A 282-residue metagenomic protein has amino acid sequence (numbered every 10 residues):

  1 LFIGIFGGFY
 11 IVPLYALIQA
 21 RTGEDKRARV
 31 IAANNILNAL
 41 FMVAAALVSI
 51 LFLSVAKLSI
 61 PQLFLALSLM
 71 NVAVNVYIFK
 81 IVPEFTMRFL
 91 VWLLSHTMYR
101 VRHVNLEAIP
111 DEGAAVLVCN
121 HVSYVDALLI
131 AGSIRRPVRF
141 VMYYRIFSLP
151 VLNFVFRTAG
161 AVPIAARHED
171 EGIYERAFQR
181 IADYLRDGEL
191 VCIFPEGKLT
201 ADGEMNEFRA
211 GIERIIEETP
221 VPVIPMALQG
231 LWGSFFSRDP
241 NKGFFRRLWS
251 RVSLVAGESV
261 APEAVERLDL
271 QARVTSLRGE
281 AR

Functional and structural regions predicted by a protein language model:
F2-S49: Substrate-agnostic recognition of the 12-TM MFS/MFS-like secondary transporter fold
L51-M70: A membrane-interface helix-boundary motif in multi-pass transporters
A66-W92: Multi-pass alpha-helical transporter architecture, strongest for 12-TM Major Facilitator/SLC carriers used
V82-G113: N-terminal signal-anchor transmembrane helix
D111-E171: Catalytic core of membrane glycerolipid acyltransferases/transacylases, capturing the structured, soluble-facing
L190, A201-L268: A cross-family acyltransferase "interaction/gating" segment
